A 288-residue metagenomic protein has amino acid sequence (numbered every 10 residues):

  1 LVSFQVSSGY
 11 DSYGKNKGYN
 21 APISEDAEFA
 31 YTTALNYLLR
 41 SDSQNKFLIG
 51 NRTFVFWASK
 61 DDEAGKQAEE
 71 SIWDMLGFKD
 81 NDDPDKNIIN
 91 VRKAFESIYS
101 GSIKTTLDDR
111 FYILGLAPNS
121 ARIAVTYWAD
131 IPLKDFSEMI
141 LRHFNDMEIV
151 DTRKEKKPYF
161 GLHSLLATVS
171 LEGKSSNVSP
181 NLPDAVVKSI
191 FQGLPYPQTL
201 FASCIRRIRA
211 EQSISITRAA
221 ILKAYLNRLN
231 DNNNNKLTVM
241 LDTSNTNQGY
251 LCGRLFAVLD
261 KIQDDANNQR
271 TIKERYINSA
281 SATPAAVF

Functional and structural regions predicted by a protein language model:
L1-F288: Extended alpha-helical scaffolding segments
